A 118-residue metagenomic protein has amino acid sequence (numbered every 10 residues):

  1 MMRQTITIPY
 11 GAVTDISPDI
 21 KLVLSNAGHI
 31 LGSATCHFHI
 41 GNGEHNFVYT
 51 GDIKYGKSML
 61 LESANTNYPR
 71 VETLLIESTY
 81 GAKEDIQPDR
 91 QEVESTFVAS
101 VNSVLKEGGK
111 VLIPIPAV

Functional and structural regions predicted by a protein language model:
M1-P116: His/Asp/Glu-rich metal-coordinating catalytic cores of metallo-dependent phosphodiesterases/hydrolases acting on
